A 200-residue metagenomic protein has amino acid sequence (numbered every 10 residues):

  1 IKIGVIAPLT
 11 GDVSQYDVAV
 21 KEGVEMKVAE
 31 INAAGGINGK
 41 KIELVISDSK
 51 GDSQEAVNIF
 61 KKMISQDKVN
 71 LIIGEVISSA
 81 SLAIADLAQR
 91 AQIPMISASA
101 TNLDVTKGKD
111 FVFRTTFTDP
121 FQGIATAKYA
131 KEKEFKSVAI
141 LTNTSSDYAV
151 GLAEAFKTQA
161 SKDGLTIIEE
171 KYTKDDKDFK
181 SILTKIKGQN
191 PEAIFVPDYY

Functional and structural regions predicted by a protein language model:
I1, G39-E43, Q66-L71, R90-P94 (+4 more regions): Loop/turn elements at helix/coil->beta-strand transitions in domains of secreted/extracellular proteins
I1-A19, E75-V76, S137-N143: Short beta-strand segments enriched in small/hydrophobic residues
L9-Q15, I46-S49, V69-L71, D110-T116 (+3 more regions): Second-shell loop/turn segments in exported
Q15-E22, A34-T106, T115, K174-F179 (+1 more regions): Beta-alpha junction/loop-to-helix N-cap segments that form part of ligand/metal-binding clefts
G23-I31: Short, well-ordered amphipathic alpha-helical segments that serve as non-catalytic structural scaffolds within diverse
E25, Q54-S65, L82, I124-E132 (+2 more regions): Amphipathic, non-transmembrane alpha-helical secondary structure
V112-K174, A193: An alpha-beta-alpha
E192-Y200: Short, intrinsically disordered, charge-balanced linker/junction segments flanking boundaries in proteins
